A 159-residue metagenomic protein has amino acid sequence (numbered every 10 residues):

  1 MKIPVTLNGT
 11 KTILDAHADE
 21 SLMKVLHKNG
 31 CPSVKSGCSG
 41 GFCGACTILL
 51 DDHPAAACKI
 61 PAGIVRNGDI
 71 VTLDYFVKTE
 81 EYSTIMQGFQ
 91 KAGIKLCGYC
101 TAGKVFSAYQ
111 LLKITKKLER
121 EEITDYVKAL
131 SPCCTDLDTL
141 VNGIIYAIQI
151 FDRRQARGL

Functional and structural regions predicted by a protein language model:
M1-L159: Signature of N-terminal electron-transfer/Fe-S-associated modules in redox systems
